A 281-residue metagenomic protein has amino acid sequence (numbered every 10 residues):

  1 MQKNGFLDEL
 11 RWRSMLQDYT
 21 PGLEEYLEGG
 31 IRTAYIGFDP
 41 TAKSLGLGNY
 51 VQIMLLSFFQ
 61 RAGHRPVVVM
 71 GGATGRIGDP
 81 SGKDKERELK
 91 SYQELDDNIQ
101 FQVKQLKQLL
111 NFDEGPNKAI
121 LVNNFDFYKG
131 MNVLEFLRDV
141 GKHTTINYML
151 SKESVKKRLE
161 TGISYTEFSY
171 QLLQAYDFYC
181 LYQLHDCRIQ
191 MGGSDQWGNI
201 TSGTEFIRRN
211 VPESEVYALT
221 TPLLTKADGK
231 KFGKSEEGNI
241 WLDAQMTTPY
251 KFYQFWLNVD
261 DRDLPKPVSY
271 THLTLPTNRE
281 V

Functional and structural regions predicted by a protein language model:
M1-Q196, I200-T204, V211-Y217, K230 (+1 more regions): NTP-dependent nucleotidyl-transfer catalytic core
G37, N124-F125, T221-P222, Q245 (+1 more regions): Structured loops at beta-to-helix junctions and adjacent beta-edge loops in soluble globular domains
G130-M131, D228, D243, K251: Short helix/loop capping segments that flank catalytic or ligand/cofactor-binding pockets
E213-A218, D263-P267: Acidic/polar loop patches that form or flank catalytic/metal-binding clefts of enzymes that bind anionic ligands
L219-S235, N239-W241: Active-site and channel-lining beta-strand-loop segments that bind or position nucleotide-derived/phosphorylated
K234-S269: A conserved active-site cap/scaffold subdomain adjacent to cofactor or substrate pockets
T271-T277: Conserved small/polar residues in nucleotide/adenosyl-binding loops
